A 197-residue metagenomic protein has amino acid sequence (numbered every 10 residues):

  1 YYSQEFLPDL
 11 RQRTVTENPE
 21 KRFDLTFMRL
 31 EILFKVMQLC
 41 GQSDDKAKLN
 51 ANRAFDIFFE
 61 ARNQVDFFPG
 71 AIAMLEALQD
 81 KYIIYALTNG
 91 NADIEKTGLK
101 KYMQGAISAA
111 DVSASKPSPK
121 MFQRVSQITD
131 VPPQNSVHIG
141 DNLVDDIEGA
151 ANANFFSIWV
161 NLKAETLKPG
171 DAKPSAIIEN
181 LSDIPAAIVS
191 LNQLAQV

Functional and structural regions predicted by a protein language model:
Y1-P69: N-terminal helical cap/lid subdomain that shapes the substrate entry/recognition surface in HAD-like hydrolases
D45-A47, I72-V197: Asp-based, Mg2+/Mn2+-dependent phosphohydrolase catalytic module
